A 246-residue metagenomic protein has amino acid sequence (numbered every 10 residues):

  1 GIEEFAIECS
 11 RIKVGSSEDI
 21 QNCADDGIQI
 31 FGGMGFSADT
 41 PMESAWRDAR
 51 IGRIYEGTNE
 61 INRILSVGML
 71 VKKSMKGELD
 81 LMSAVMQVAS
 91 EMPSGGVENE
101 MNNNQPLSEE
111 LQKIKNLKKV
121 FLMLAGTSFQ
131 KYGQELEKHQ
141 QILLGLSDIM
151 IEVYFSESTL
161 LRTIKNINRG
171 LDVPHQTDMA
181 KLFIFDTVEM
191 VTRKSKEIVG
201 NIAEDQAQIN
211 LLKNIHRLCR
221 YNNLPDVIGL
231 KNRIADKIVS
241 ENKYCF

Functional and structural regions predicted by a protein language model:
G1-F246: Alpha-helical interface subdomain recognition
